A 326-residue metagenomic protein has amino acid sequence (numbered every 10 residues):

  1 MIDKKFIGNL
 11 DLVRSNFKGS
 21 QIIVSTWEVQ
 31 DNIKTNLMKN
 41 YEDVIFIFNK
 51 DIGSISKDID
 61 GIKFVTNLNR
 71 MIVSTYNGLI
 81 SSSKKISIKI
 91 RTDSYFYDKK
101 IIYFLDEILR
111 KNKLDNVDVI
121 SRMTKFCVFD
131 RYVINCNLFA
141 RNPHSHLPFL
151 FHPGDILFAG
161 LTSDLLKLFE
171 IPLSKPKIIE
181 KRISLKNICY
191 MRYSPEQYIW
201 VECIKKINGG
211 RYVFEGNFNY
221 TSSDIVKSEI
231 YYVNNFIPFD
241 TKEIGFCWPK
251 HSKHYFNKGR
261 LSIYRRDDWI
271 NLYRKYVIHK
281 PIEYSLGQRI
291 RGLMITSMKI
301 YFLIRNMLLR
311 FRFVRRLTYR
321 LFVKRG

Functional and structural regions predicted by a protein language model:
I2-N16, Q30-I33: Short, well-formed alpha-helical segments that are part of the catalytic scaffolds of diverse glycosyltransferases
F6-G8, I33-N36, I59, D98-L105 (+1 more regions): A short acidic (Asp/Glu
Q21-I22, F46, S87: Hydrophobic/aromatic residues located in beta-strands of well-ordered beta-sheets within soluble catalytic
V24, M71-S74, L105-N112: Catalytic phosphate/metal-binding cores of nucleic-acid and nucleotide-processing enzymes, i.e., regions that mediate
S25-S81: Active-site-proximal specificity loops/subdomain of glycosyltransferases
K84-Y97: Short beta-strand-to-loop acidic/aromatic patch adjacent to the donor-nucleotide binding site
F96-I270: Catalytic core and acceptor-binding pocket of nucleotide-sugar-dependent glycosyltransferases
N257-G326: Membrane-proximal basic amphipathic "stem/tether" segments
